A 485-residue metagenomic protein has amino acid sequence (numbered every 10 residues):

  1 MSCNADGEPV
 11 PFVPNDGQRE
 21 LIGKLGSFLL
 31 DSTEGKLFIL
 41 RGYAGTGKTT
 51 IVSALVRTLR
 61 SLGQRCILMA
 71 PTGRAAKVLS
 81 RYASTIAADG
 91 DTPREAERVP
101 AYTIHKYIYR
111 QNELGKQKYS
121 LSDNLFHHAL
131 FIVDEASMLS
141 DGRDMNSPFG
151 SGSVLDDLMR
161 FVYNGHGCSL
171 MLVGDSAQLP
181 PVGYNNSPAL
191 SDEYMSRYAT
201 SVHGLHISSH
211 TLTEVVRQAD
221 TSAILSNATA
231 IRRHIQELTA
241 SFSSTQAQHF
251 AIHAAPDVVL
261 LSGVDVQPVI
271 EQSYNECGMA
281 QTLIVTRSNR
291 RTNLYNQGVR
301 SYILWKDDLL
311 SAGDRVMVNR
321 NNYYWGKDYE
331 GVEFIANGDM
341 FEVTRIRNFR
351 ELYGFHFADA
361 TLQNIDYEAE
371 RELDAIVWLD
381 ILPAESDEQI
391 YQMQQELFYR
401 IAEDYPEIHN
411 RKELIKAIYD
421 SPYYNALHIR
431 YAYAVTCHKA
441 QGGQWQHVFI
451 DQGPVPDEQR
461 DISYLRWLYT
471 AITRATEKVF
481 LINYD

Functional and structural regions predicted by a protein language model:
M1-G35: Pre-P-loop entry segment of helicase/translocase ATPase cores
P14, L68-M69, I284: Conserved SAM-binding loop
Q18, T72, S288, G442: Short, conserved phosphate/pyrophosphate- and ester-handling motifs at nucleotide-, phospho-/glycolipid
L21, L25, T33-K36, K48 (+5 more regions): Conserved helicase motor core of P-loop NTPases
I22-G23, S27, S32, K36-S244: ASCE P-loop NTPase helicase motor core
S84, V299-Y302, R466-T470: Short, solvent-exposed amphipathic alpha-helical segments in soluble enzyme and RNA/protein-processing domains
Y119, K327-E330, S463-L468: Short beta-alpha junctions and helix-cap segments that line functional grooves
G354-D485: C-terminal accessory regions
